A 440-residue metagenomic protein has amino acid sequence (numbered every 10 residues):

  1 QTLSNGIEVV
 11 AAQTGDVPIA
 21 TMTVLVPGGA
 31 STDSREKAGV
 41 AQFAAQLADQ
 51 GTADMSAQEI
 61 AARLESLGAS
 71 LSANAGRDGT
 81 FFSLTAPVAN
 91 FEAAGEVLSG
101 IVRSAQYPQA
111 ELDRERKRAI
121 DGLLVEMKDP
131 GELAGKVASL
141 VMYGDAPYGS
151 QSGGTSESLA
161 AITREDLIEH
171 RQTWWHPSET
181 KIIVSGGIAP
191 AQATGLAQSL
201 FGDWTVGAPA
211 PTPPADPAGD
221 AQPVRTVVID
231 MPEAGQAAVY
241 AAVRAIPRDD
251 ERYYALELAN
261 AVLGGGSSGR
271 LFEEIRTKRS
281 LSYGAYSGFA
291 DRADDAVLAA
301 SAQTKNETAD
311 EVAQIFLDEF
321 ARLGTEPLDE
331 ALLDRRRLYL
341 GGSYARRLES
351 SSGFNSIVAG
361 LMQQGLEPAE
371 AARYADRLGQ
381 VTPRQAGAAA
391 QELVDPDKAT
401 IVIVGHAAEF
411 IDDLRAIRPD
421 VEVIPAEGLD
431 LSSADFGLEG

Functional and structural regions predicted by a protein language model:
T2-L3: A general beta-strand register signal
V10-A12, D16-D49, M55-S104, R116-L124 (+8 more regions): M16 family metallopeptidases and their MPP-like homologs
Q106-Y107, E111-L112, I162-R164: Peptidyl-prolyl cis-trans isomerase
G144, Y148, S152, H176 (+2 more regions): An aromatic/glycine/proline-enriched structural segment found at the starts of mature extracellular/organellar domains
R171: Conserved, carboxylate-rich catalytic/transport cores that coordinate ions
